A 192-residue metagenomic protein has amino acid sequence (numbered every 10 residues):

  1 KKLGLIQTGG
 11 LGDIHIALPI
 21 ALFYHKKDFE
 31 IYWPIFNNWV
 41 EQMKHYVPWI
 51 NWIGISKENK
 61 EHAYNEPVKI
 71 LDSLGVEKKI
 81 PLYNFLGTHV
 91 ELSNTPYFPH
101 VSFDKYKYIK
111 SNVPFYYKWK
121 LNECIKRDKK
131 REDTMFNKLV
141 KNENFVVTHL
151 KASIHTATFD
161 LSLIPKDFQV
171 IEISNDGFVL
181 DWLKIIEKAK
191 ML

Functional and structural regions predicted by a protein language model:
K1-L192: Catalytic machinery of carbohydrate-active enzymes, primarily nucleotide-sugar-dependent glycosyltransferases
